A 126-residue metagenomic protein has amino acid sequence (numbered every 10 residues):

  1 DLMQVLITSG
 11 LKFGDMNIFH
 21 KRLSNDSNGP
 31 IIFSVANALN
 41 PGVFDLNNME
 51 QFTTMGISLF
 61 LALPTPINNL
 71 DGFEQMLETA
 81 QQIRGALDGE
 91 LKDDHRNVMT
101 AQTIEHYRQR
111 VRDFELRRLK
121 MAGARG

Functional and structural regions predicted by a protein language model:
D1-N47: Short, highly charged
N17, T54-I57: Short glycine-/polar-rich loops that comprise or flank the Walker A/P-loop and associated switch/sensor motifs
N47-T54: Short glycine/proline-enriched loop/turn "hinge" motifs that connect secondary-structure elements and lie
S58-G126: Well-ordered alpha/beta subsegment
